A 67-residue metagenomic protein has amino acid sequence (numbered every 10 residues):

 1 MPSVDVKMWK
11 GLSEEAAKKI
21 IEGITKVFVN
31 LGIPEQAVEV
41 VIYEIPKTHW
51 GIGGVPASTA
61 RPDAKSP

Functional and structural regions predicted by a protein language model:
P2-P67: A domain-level signal for the structural core that forms small-molecule/cofactor-binding pockets and catalytic centers
